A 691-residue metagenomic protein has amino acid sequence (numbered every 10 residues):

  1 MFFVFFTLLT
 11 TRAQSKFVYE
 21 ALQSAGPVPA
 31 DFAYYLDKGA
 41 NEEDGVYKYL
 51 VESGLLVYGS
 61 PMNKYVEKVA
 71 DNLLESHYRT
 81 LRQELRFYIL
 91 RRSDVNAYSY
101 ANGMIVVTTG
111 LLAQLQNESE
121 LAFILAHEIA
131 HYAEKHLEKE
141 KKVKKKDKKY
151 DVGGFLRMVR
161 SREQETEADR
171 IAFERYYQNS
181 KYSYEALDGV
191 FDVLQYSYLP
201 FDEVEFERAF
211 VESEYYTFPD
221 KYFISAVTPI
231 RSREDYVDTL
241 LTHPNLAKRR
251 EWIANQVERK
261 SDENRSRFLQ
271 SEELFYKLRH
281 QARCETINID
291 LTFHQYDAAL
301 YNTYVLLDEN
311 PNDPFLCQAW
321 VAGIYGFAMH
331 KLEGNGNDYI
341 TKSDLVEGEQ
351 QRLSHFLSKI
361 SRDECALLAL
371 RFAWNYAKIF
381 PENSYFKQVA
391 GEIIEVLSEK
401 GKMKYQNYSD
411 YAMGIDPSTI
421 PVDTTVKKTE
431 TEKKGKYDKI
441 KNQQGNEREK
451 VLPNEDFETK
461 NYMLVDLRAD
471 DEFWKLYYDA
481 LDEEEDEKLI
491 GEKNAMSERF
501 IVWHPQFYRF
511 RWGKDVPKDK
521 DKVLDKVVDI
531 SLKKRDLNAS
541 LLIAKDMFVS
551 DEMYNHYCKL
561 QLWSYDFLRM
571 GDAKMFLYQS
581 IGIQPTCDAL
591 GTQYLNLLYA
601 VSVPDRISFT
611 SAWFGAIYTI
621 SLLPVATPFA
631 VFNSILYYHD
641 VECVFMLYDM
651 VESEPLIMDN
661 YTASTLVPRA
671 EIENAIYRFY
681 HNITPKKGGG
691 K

Functional and structural regions predicted by a protein language model:
M1-V18: Bacterial Sec-dependent N-terminal signal peptides
Q14-E487: A Zn2+-metalloprotease active-site environment signal
Q23-D31, E52, V57-G59, E485-K533: Start-of-domain marker
E134-E140, Y325-K331, I543-M547, V603-I617: Short, solvent-exposed beta-strand-terminating loops
E165, N461, E472-V502, F507-F510 (+4 more regions): C-terminal/domain-edge helix-coil "capping" segments
R231, D235-T242, A573-C587, H639-D640: Alpha-helix-centered segments that form part of catalytic cores
N312-D313, D521-I543, A626-A630, L636-V641 (+1 more regions): Structural alpha-beta junctions
W512-V601, M658-D659: N-terminal segment of the mature soluble domain
